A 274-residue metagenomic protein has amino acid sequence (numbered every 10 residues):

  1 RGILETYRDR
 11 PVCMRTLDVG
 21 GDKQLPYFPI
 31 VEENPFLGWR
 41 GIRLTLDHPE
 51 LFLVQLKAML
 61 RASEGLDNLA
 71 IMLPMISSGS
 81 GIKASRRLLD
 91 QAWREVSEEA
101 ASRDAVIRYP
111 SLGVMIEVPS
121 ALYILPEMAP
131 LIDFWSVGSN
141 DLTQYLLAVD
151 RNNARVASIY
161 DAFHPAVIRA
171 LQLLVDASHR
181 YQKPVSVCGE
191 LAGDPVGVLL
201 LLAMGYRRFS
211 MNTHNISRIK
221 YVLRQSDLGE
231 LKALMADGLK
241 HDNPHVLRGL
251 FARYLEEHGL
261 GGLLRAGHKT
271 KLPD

Functional and structural regions predicted by a protein language model:
R1-D274: Conserved alpha/beta-domain cores
